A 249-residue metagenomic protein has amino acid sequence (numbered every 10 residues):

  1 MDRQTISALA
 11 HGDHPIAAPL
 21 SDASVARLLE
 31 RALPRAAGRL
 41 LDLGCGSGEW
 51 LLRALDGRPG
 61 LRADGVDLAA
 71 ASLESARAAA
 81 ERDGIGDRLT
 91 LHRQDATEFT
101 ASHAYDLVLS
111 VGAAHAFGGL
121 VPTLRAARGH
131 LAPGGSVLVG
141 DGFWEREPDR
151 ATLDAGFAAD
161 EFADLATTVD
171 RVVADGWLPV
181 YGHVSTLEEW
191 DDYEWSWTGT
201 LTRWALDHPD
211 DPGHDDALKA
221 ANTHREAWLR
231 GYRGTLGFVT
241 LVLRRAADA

Functional and structural regions predicted by a protein language model:
A18-A36: Conserved alpha-helix/loop element of class I SAM-dependent methyltransferases that forms part of the SAM/SAH-binding
A37-G46: Conserved class I S-adenosyl-L-methionine
E49-T97: Class I SAM-dependent methyltransferase SAM/SAH-binding core
T97-V108: A short acidic, Gly/Pro-enriched loop at the edge of an enzyme's catalytic core that lines a small-molecule cofactor
L107-G119: A short SAM/SAH-binding and catalytic strip from SAM-dependent methyltransferases
V121-S136: A short glycine-rich, Lys/Arg-flanked "PGG" loop and its adjoining helix->strand segment in the class I
G142-A159: Short, glycine-/aromatic-enriched active-site segment of Class I SAM-dependent methyltransferases
H183-A249: Conserved Class I S-adenosyl-L-methionine
